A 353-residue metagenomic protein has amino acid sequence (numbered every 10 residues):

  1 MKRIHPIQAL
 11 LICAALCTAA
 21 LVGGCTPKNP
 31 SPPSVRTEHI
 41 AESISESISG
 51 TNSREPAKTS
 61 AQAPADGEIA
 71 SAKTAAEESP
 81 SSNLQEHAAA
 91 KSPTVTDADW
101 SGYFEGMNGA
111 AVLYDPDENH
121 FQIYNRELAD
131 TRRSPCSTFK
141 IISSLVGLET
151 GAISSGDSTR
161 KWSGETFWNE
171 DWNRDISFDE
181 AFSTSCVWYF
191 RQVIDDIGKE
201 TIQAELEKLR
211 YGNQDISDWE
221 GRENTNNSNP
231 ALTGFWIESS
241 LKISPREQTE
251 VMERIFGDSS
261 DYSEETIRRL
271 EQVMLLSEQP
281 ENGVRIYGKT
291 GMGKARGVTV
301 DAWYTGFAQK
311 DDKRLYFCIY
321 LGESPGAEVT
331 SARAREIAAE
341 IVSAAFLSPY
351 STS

Functional and structural regions predicted by a protein language model:
M1-S82: Gram-positive cell-envelope targeting signals
H5, L21-A41, K58, N83-W100 (+3 more regions): Structured C-terminal helix/loop/strand segments within mature extracytoplasmic catalytic/sensor domains
P32, A72, E78-A129, Y350: Beta-lactamase-like hydrolase cores
A90, R126-S134, E165-E180, W188-D196 (+3 more regions): Second-shell loop/turn segments in exported
E105, G147-I153, S183-V187, I194-K199 (+4 more regions): Sec-exported extracytoplasmic/periplasmic mature domains
R132-D157, A181, Q248, F317: Active-site SXXK
L148-E165, S263-I267: Short, well-structured active-site flanking segments
E170, S177-F178, I194-M252: Mid-domain, small-residue-enriched loop/turn segments at the edges of structured enzyme/sensor domains
